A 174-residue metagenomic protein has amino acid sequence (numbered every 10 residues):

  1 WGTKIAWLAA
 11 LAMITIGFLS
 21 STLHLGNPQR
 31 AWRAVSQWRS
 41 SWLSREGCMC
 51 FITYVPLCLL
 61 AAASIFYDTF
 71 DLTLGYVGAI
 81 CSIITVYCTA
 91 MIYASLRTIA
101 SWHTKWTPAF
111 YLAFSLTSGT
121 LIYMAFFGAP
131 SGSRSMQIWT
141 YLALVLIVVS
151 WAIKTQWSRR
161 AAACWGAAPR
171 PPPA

Functional and structural regions predicted by a protein language model:
W1-P56: Membrane helical hairpin/interfacial module
W38-W42, C48-A174: Long, contiguous internal "core" modules enriched in hydrophobic/ aromatic residues
